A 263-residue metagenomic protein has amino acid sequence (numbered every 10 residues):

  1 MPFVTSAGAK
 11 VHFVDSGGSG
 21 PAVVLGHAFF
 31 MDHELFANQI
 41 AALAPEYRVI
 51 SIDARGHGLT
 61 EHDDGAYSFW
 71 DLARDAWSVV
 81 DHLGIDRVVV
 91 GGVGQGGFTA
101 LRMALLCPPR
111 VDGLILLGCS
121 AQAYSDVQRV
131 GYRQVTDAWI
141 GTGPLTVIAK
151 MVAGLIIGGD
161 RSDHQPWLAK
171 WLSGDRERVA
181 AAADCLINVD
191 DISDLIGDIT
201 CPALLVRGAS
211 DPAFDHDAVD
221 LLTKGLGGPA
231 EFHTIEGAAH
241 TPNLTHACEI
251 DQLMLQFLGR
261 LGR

Functional and structural regions predicted by a protein language model:
M1-V23, P45-Y47, I85, E231 (+1 more regions): Alpha/beta-hydrolase fold catalytic core
A7-G65: Conserved HGGG/HGGXW glycine-rich cap/lid loop of the alpha/beta-hydrolase fold
A37-A41, I50-G91, Q252-L255: Active-site loop/oxyanion-hole signature of alpha/beta-hydrolase fold enzymes
G92, G96, A100: Gly/Ala-rich beta-loop-alpha elbow adjacent to hydrolase catalytic centers
L101-L106, V111-G141: Flexible "cap/lid" loop of the alpha/beta hydrolase fold
S125-V130, T142-G197: Conserved alpha/beta-hydrolase catalytic His-Asp/Glu region
P202-A238: Conserved loop-alpha-helix segment in the C-terminal half of the alpha/beta-hydrolase fold that carries the catalytic
A238-D251: Catalytic histidine-centered segment of alpha/beta-hydrolase-like enzymes
